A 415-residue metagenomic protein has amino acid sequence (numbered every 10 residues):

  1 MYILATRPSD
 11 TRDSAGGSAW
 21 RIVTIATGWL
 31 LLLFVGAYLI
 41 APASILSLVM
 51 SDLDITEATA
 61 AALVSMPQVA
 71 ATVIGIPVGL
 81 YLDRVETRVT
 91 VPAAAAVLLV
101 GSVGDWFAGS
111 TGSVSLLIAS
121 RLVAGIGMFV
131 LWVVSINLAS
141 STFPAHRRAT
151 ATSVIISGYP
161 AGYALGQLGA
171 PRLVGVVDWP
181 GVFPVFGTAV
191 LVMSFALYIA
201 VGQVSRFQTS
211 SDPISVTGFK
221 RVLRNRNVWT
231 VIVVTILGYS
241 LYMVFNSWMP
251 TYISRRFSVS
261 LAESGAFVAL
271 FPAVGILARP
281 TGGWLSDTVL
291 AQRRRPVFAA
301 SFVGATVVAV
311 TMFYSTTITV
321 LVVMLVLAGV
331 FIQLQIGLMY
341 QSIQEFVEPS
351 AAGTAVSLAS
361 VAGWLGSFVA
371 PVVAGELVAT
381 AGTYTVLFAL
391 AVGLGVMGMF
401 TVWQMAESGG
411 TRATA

Functional and structural regions predicted by a protein language model:
A43, N227-A269, I276-P280: Extracytoplasmic gate region of multi-pass secondary transporters
V49-M50, Y81-L82, G169-V177, I253-S254 (+2 more regions): Interfacial helix-cap and linker-helix signal at transmembrane-aqueous boundaries of multi-pass secondary transporters
V73-S113: Conserved MFS/SLC helix-loop-helix module at the cytosolic interface between two early adjacent transmembrane helices
V89-G104, R295-T311: Structural signature of the two symmetry-related core transmembrane helices
I118-A161: Cytoplasmic helix-loop-helix junction between adjacent transmembrane helices in 12-TM secondary transporters
T150, V154-S205: Helix-loop-helix hairpin linking two adjacent transmembrane segments in secondary transporters
Y198-K220, G410-A415: Flexible cytoplasmic inter-helical loops of multi-pass small-molecule transporters
Q344-G382, A391: A late C-terminal transmembrane helix in Major Facilitator Superfamily
